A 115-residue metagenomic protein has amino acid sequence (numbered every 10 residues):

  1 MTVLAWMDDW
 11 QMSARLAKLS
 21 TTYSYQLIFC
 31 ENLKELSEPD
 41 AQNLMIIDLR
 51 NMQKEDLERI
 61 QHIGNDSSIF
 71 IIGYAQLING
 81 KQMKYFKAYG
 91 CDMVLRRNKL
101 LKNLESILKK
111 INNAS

Functional and structural regions predicted by a protein language model:
M1-Q26: Short, charged N-terminal beta->alpha structural module
A5-W10, I47-N51, Q76: Structural motif
S20-P39: A short, well-structured beta->alpha microelement
S24, H62-G73: Short beta-strand/loop segments at the ligand-binding rim of alpha/beta enzyme cores
I46-H62: Conserved phosphotransfer microenvironments
I78-D92: Alpha4 helix (beta4-alpha4-beta5 surface) of REC/receiver domains from two-component response regulators
G90-N103: Output/docking surface of receiver
E105-S115: A charged, well-structured terminal subsegment
